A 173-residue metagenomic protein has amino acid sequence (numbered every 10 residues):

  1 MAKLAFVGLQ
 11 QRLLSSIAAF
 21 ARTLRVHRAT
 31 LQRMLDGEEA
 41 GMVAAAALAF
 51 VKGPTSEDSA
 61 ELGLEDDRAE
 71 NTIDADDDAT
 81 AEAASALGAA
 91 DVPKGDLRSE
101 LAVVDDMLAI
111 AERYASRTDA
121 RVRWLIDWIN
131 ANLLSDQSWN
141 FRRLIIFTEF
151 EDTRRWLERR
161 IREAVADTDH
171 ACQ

Functional and structural regions predicted by a protein language model:
M1-Q173: Helicase motor interdomain insertion/brace
